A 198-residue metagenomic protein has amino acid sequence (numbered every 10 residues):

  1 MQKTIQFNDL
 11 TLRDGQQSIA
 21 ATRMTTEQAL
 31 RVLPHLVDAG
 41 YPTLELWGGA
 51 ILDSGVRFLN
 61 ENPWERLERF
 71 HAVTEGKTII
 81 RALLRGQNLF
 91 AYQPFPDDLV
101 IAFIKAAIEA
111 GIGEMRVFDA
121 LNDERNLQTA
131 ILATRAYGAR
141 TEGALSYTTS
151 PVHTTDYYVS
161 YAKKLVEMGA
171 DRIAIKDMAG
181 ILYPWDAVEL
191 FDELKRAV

Functional and structural regions predicted by a protein language model:
M1-A20, L67-A72: N-terminal amphipathic alpha-helix/helix-capping segment at the start of soluble metabolic enzymes
F7, G15, L36, V117 (+1 more regions): Conserved, mostly hydrophobic/aromatic
L12-P34: N-terminal phosphate-binding or glycine-rich loops at protein starts, especially the Walker A/P-loop of NTPases
Q28-A50, K105-E114, M168-G169: Catalytic domains of carbohydrate-active enzymes, especially glycoside hydrolases
G48-K163, A179-Y183: Active-site beta->alpha loop and helix N-cap motifs at the rims of alpha/beta catalytic domains
S160, V166-M168, V188-E193: Helix-loop-helix hairpins and the membrane-proximal interhelical loops of multi-pass alpha-helical transport proteins
A162-M178: Conserved C-terminal portion of the radical SAM core fold that forms the substrate/S-adenosylmethionine-binding
M178-V198: Catalytic alpha/beta core domains of metabolic enzymes, predominantly
